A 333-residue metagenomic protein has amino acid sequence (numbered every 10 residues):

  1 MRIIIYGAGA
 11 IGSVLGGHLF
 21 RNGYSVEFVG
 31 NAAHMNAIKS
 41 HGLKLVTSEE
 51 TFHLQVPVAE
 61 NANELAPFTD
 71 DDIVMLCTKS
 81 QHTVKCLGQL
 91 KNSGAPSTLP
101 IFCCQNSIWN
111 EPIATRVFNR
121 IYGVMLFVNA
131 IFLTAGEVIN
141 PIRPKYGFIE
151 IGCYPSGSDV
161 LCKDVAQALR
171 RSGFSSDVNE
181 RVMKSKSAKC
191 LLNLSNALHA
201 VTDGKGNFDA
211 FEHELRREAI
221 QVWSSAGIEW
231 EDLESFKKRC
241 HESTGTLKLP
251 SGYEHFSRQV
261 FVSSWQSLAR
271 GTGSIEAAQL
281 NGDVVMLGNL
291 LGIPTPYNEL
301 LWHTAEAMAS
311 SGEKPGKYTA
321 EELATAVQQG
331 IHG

Functional and structural regions predicted by a protein language model:
M1-T51: NAD(P)+-binding Rossmann beta1-loop-alpha1 motif at the extreme N-terminus of oxidoreductases
R2, S25-E27, P100, R120 (+1 more regions): Residues at the starts of beta-strands that form the adenosine-phosphate
L43-E60, N193: N-terminal glycine-rich dinucleotide-binding loop that anchors FAD/FMN and/or NAD(P) in oxidoreductases
F52-E137: Rossmann-like NAD(P)(H) cofactor-binding subdomain of soluble oxidoreductases
A95, V138-C153, A197-G204, F261-A269: Helix-loop-beta segment of a Rossmann-like dinucleotide-binding subdomain
N106-S195: Rossmann-fold dinucleotide-binding core
M183-W223, F256, V260: Active-site-proximal catalytic alpha-helix in oxidoreductases
H213-G333: NAD(P)-dependent Rossmann-like dehydrogenase/reductase catalytic/cofactor-binding core
